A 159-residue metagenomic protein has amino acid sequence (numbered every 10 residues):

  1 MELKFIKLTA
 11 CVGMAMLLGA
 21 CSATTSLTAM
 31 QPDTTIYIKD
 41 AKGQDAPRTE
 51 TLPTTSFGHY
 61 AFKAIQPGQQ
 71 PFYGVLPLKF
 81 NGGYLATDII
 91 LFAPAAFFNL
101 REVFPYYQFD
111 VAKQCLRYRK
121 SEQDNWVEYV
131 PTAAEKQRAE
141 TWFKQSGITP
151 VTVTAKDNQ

Functional and structural regions predicted by a protein language model:
M1-C21: Sec-dependent bacterial lipoprotein signal peptides
C21-Q159: Short loop/turn and low-complexity linker motifs enriched in small/turn-promoting residues
